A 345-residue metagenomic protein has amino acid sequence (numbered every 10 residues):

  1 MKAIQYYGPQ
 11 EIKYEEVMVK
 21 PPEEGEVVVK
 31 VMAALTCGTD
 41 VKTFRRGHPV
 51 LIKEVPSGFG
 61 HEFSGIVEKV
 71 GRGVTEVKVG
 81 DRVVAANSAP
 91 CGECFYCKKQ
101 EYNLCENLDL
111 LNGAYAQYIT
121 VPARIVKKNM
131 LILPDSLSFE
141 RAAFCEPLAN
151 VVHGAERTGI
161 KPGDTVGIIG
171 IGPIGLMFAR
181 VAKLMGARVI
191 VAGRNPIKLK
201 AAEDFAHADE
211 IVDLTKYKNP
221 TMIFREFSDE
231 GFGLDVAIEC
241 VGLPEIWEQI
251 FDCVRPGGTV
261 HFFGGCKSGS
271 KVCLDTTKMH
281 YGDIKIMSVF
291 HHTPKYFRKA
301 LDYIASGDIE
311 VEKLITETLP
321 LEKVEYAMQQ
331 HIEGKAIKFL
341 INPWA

Functional and structural regions predicted by a protein language model:
A3, L184, V191, R225 (+2 more regions): C-terminal hydrophobic helical "lid"/dimerization subdomain of Rossmann-like NAD(P)H-dependent oxidoreductases
K20-A34, H48-F95, I132-S136: Glycine-rich beta-strand-centered segment in the early N-terminal region that forms part of a ligand/cofactor-binding
D81-R82, S88, Y96, T165 (+2 more regions): Residue-level marker of beta-strand positions
C91-I169: NAD(P)H dinucleotide-binding glycine-rich loop of Rossmann-like/cofactor-binding domains, especially the beta1-alpha1
I168, K183-I246: Adenosine-nucleotide cofactor-binding segment
G175-L176: N-terminal Rossmann-fold NAD(P) dinucleotide-binding loop
V241-S306, N342-A345: Glycine-rich phosphate-binding loop and adjacent beta-alpha segment of Rossmann(oid) nucleotide-cofactor-binding
